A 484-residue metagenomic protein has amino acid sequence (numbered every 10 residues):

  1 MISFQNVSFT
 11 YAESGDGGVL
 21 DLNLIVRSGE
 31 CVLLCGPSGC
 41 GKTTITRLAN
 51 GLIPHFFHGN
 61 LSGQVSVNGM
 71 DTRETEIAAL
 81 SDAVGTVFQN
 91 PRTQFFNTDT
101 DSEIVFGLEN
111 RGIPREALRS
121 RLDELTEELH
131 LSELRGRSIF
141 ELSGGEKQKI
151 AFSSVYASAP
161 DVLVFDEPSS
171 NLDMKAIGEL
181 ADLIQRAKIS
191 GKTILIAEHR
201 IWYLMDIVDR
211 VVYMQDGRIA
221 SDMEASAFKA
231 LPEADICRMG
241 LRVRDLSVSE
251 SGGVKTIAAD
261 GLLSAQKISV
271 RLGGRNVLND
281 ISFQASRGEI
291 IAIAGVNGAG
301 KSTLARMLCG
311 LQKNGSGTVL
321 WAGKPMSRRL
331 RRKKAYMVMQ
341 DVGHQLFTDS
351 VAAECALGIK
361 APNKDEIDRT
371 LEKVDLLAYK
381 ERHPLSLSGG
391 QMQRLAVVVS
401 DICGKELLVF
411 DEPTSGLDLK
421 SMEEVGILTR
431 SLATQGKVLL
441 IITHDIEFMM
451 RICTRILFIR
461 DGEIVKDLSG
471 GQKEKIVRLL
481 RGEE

Functional and structural regions predicted by a protein language model:
N50, C309: Helix-to-loop junction immediately C-terminal to a conserved catalytic motif
H58-M70, G317-R331: Conserved ABC transporter NBD signature motif
E116-L134, K364-Y379: Conserved ABC ATPase "signature" region
S138-L142, E146, H383-L387, Q391: Conserved ABC ATPase signature
Y156, S400-D401: ABC ATPase C-loop
L163-D166, L408-D411: Catalytic Walker B motif of ABC-type/P-loop ATPase nucleotide-binding domains
D173, D418: ABC-family nucleotide-binding domains
E198-H199, T443-H444: H-loop/switch region of ABC-family ATPase nucleotide-binding domains
